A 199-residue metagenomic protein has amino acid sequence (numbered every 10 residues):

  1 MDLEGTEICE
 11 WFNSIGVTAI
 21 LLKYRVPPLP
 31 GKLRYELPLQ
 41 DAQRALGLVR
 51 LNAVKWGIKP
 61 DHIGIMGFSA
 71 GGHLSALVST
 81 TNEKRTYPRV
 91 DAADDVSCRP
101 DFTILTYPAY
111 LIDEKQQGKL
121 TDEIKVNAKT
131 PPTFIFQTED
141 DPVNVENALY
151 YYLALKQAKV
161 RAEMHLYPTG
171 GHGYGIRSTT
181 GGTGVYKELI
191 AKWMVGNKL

Functional and structural regions predicted by a protein language model:
M1-D2, L22-G57, S178-V185: Catalytic nucleophile-loop/oxyanion-hole region of alpha/beta-hydrolase and closely related hydrolase-like folds
D2-L22: Short amphipathic alpha-helix adjacent to the substrate-entry channel of hydrolases
E10, Q43, G47-L51, L153 (+1 more regions): Core alpha-helical elements of the protein kinase catalytic domain, predominantly the helix directly N-terminal
T18, K23-P27, A109, Y167-G170: Short beta-to-alpha linker loops that shape the active-site pocket of alpha/beta-hydrolase fold enzymes
Q40-A128: Primarily recognizes the serine-hydrolase "nucleophile elbow" in alpha/beta-hydrolase and SGNH/GDSL folds
F134-Q137: Short beta-strand/loop motif that positions the catalytic acidic residue of the alpha/beta-hydrolase fold
P142-L149: Conserved alpha/beta-hydrolase "acid-adjacent" motif
L149-L199: C-terminal catalytic histidine-bearing segment of alpha/beta-hydrolase fold enzymes
